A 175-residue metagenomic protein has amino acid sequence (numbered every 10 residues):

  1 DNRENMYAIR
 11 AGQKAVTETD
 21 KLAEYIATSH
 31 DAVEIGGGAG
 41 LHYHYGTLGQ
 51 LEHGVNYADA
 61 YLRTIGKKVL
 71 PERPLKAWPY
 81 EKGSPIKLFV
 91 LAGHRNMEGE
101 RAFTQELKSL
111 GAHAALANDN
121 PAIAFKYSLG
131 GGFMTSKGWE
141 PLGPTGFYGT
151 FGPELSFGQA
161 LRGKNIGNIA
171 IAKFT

Functional and structural regions predicted by a protein language model:
D1-T175: Cell-envelope and extracellular/periplasmic
